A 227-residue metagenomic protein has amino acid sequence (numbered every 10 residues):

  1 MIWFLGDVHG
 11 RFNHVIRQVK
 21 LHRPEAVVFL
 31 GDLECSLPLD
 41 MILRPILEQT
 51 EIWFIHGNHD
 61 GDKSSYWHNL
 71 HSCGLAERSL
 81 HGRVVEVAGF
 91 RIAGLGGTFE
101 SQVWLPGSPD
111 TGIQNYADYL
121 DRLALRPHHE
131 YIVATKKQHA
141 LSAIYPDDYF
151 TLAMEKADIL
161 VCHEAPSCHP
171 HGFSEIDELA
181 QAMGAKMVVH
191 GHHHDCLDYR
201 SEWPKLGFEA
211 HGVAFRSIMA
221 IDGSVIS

Functional and structural regions predicted by a protein language model:
M1-H9, G89-T98, I159-H163, E209-V213: Active-site-proximal beta-strand elements of phosphoester/diester hydrolases
M1-N13, Q49, G96-F99, T111-Q114 (+1 more regions): Acidic, histidine-bearing metal-coordination/catalytic regions of metal-dependent phosphoesterases
L5-V87, S174, Q181-A182, H211-V213: Core catalytic region of metal-dependent phosphoesterases/phosphodiesterases, especially metallo-beta-lactamase-like
V8-H9, L33-E34, N58-D60, G96-F99 (+2 more regions): Catalytic metal-binding/acid-base residues of hydrolase active sites
H14, V85-A88, E178-A182, M187-S227: Binuclear metal-dependent phosphoesterase catalytic core
E25-A26, D158-I159, M187: Short, Asp-centered acidic motifs that coordinate Mg2+ and/or phosphate in catalytic or ligand-binding sites
F90-E164: Active-site-proximal loop/helix segment associated with metal-binding centers of metalloenzymes
